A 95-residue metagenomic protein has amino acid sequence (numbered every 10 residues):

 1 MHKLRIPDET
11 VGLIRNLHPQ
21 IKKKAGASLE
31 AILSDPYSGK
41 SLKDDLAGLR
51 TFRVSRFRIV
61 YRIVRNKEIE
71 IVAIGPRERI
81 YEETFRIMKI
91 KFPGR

Functional and structural regions predicted by a protein language model:
M1-G26: Arg/Lys-rich, positively charged N-terminal/basic patches that mediate binding to nucleic acids
M1-K3, R62-R95: Enriched for short, Lys/Arg-rich terminal
V11, G26, K43, Y81-R86: Generic detector of well-ordered alpha-helical segments enriched in charged/polar residues, highlighting helical
A31-P36: Short proline/glycine- and basic residue-enriched helix-capping loop/turn segments at helix->loop/beta transitions
Y37-R79: Basic/aromatic recognition patch in beta-strand/loop cores that engages polyanionic ligands
